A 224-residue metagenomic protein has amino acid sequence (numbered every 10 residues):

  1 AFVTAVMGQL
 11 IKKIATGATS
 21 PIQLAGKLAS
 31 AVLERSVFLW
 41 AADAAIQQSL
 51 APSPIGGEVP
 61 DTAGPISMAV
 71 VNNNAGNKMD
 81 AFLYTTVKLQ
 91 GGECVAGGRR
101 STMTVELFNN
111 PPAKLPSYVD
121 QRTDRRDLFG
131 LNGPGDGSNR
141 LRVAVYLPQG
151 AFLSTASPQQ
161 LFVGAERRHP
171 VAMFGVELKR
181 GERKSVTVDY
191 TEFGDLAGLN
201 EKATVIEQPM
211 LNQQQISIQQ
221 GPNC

Functional and structural regions predicted by a protein language model:
A1-C224: Lumenal/extracellular ectodomains and adaptor appendage modules of the eukaryotic vesicle/secretory system
